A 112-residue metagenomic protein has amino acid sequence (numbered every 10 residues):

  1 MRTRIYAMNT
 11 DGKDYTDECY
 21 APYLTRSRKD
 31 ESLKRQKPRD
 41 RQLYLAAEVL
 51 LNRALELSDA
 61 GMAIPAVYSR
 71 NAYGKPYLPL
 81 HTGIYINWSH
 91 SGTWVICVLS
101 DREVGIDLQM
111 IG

Functional and structural regions predicted by a protein language model:
M1-G112: Core catalytic alpha/beta fold that binds nucleotide/phospho-ligands
